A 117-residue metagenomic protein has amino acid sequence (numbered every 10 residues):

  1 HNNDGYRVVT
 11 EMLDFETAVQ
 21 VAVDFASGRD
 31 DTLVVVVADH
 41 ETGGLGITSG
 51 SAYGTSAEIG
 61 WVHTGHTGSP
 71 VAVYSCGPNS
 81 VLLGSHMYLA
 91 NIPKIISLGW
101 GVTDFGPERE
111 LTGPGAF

Functional and structural regions predicted by a protein language model:
H1-F117: A post-motif C-terminal structural segment
